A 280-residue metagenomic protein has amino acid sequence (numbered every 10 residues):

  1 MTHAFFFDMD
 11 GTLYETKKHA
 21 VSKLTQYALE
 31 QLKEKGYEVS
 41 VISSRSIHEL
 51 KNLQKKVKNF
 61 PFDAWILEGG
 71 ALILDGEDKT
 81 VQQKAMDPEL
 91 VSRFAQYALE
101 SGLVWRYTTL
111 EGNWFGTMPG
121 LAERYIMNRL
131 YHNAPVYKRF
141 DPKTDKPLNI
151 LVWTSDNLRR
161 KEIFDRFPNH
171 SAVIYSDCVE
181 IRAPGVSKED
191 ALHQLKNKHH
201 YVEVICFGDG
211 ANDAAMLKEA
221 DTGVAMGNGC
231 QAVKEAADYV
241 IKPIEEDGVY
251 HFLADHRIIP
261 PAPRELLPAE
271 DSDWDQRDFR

Functional and structural regions predicted by a protein language model:
T2, G36, F62, P147-L148 (+2 more regions): Short, well-ordered alpha-helix to beta-strand connector turns
T2-A4, S22, I181-R280: Mg2+-dependent phosphoryl-transfer enzymes with acidic/Ser/Thr/Gly-rich catalytic loops
H3-D8, V41: Short, hydrophobic/glycine-enriched beta-strand segments
A20-L121: Active-site phosphate-binding/coordination module
E34-E38, H170, Y201-V202, A220: A generic structural motif
F60-P61, G69, R166-P168, E219-A220 (+1 more regions): Short, structured coil segments at secondary-structure junctions
Y97, S101-M216: Conserved acidic, metal-coordinating active-site core of Asp-based, Mg2+-dependent phosphoryl-transfer enzymes
